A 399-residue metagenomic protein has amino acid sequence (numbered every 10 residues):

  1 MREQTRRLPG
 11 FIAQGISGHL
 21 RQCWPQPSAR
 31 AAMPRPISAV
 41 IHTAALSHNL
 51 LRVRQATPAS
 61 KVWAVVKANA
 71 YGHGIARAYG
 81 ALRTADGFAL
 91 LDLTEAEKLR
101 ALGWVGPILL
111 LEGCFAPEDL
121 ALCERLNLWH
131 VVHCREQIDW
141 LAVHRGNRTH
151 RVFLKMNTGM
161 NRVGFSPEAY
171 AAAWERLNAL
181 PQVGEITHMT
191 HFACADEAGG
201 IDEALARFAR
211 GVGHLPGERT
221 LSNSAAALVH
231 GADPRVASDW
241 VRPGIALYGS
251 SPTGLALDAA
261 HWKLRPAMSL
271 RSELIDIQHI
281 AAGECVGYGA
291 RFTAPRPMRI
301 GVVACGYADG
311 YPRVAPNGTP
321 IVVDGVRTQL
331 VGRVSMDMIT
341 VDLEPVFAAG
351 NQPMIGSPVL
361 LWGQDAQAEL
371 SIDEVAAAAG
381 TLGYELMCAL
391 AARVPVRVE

Functional and structural regions predicted by a protein language model:
R2, R7-W129, R135, R148 (+2 more regions): A charged N-terminal "starter" segment
P34-R35, A68-R83, L122-L126, E136-R151 (+2 more regions): Active-site loop/helix belt of alpha/beta enzymes
L46, L99, H188, L274 (+1 more regions): Residue-level signal for inorganic ion chemistry
V65, F153-K155, T187, R242 (+4 more regions): Conserved beta-strand segments that form the floor/walls of ligand-binding pockets within enzyme and binding domains
G74-R77, R100, G231, V314-A315 (+1 more regions): Short, glycine/acidic-enriched capping/hinge loops at junctions between secondary-structure elements
E112, E185, L274, L330-V331: A structural signal for short, hydrophobic beta-strand segments that form beta-sheets in beta-rich/all-beta domains
H279-E399: C-terminal accessory subdomain/extension
